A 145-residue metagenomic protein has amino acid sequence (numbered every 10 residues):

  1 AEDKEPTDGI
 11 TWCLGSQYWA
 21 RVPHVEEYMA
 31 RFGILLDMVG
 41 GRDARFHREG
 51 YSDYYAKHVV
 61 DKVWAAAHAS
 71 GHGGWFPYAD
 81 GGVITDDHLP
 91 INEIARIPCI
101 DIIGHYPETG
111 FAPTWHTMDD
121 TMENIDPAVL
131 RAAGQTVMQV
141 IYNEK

Functional and structural regions predicted by a protein language model:
A1-H58: Acidic/histidine-rich catalytic neighborhood of metal-dependent amide-processing enzymes
F32, V39-K145: Active-site-adjacent substrate-binding region of metalloamidase/peptidase-like peptide-processing proteins
